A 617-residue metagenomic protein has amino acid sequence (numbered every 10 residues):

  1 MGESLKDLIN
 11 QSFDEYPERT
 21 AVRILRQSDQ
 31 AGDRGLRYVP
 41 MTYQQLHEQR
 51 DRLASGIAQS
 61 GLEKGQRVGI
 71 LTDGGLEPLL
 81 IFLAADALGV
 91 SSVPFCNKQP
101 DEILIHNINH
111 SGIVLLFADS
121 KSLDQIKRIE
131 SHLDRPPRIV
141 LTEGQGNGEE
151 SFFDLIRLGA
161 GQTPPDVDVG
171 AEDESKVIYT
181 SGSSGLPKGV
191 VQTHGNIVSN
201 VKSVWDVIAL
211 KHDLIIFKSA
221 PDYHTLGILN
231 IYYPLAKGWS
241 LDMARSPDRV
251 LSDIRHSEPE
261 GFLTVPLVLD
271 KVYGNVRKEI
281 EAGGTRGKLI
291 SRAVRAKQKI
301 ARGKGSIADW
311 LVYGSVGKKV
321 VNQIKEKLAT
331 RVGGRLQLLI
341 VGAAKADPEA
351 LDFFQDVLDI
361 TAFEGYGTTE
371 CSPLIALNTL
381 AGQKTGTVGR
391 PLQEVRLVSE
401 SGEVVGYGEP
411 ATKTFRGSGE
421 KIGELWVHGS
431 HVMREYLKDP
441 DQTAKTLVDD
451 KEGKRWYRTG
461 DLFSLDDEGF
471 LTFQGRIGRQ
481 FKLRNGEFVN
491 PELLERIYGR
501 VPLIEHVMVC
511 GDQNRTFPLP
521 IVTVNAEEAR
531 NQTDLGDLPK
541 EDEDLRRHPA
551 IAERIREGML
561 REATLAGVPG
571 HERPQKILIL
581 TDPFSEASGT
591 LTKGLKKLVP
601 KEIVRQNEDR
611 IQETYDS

Functional and structural regions predicted by a protein language model:
P17-T20, A160-Y179, L186, A209-I215: Conserved pre-ATP/AMP-binding loop-to-beta segment of ANL
E18-G75, L79-L83, P100-I105, H194-G195: Conserved AMP-binding/adenylate-forming core of the ANL superfamily
R26-G35, V39, K121-A171, V276-E326: ANL superfamily adenylate-forming
P40-Q44, S175-S199, V599: Conserved AMP-binding A3 loop
G69-L71, P78, F82, D86-F117 (+5 more regions): Short beta-strand->loop structural element characteristic of the AMP-binding/adenylate-forming
V198-I215, D222-N322, R335: Conserved AMP-binding/adenylation subdomain of ANL enzymes
T412-L483: Conserved ATP-binding/catalytic segment of the ANL
F481, H506-M508, L560-S617: Conserved C-terminal "lid"/linker of ANL adenylate-forming enzymes
